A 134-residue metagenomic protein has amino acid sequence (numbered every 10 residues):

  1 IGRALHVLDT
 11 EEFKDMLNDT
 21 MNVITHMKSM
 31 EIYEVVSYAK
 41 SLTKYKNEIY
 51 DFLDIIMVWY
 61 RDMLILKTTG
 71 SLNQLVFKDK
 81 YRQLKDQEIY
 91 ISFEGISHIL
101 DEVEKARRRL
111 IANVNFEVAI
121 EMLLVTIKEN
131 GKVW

Functional and structural regions predicted by a protein language model:
I1-I55, W59-W134: Charged, glycine-rich active-site and insertion segments that engage polyanionic ligands
